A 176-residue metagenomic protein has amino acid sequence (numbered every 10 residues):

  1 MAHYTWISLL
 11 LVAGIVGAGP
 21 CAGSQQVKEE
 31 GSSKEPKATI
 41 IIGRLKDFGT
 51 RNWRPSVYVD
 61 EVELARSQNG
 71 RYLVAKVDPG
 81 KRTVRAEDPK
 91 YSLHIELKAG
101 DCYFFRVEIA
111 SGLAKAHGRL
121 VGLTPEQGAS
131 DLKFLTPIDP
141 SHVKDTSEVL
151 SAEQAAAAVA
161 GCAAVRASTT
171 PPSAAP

Functional and structural regions predicted by a protein language model:
M1-L9: Bacterial N-terminal signal peptides that target proteins for export
Y4, G19-C21: N-terminal amphipathic/basic-hydrophobic helices that include classical n-h-c signal peptides and signal-anchor
S8-A18: Bacterial N-terminal signal peptides
C21-P176: Short loop/turn and low-complexity linker motifs enriched in small/turn-promoting residues
